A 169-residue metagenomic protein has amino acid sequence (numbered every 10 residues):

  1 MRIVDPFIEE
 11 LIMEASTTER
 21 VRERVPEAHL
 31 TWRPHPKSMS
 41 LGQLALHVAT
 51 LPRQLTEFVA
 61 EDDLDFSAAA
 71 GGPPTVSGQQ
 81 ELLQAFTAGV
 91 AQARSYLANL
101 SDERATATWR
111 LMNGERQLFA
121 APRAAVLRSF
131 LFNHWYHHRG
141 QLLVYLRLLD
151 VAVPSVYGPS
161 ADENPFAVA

Functional and structural regions predicted by a protein language model:
M1-E9: Short, charged, low-complexity loops and linkers
I8-E23, E27-G72, M112-A169: Short, contiguous alpha-helical
E57-F58, D62-D102: Helix-adjacent hinge/juxtasegments
S95, N99-E103, V144, L148-V151: Alpha-helix capping at helix-to-loop junctions
N99-E115: Acidic catalytic patch
